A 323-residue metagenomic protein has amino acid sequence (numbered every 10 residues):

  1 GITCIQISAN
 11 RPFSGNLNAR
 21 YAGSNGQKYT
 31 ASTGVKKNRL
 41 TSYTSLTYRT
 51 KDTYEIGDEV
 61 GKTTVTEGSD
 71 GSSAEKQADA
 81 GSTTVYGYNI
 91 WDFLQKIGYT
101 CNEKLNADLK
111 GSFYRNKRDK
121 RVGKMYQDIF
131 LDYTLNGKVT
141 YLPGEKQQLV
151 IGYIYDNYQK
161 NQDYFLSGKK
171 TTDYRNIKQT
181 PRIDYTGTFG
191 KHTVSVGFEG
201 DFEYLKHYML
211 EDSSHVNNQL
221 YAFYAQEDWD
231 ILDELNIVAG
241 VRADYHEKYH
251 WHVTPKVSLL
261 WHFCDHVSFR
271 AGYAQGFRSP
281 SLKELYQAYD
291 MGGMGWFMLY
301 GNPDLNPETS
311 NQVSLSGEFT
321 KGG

Functional and structural regions predicted by a protein language model:
G1-N16: A beta-strand signature from Gram-negative outer-membrane beta-barrel systems, especially the internal plug domain
P12-S14, R20, S32-F130: Periplasmic-side early beta-strands and strand-to-turn transitions of outer-membrane beta-barrels
F13-N16, T63, A74-G81, R118-G123 (+7 more regions): Extracytoplasmic loops and strand-loop junctions of Gram-negative outer membrane beta-barrel proteins
A19-G23, K37-R39, Y48-D52, F113-K117 (+7 more regions): Transmembrane beta-strands of outer-membrane beta-barrel pores
R20-G23, G34-K36, K62-T66, T83-N89 (+6 more regions): Replace "Gram-negative outer membrane beta-barrel proteins" with "bacterial and organellar outer membrane beta-barrel
G98-Y114, F130-K256, L260-H262, G323: Face-selective signature of the C-terminal outer-membrane beta-barrel domain
K124-L142, Y174-I177, H262, S268 (+1 more regions): Outer-membrane beta-barrel signature, preferentially recognizing the C-terminal barrel domain of Gram-negative
